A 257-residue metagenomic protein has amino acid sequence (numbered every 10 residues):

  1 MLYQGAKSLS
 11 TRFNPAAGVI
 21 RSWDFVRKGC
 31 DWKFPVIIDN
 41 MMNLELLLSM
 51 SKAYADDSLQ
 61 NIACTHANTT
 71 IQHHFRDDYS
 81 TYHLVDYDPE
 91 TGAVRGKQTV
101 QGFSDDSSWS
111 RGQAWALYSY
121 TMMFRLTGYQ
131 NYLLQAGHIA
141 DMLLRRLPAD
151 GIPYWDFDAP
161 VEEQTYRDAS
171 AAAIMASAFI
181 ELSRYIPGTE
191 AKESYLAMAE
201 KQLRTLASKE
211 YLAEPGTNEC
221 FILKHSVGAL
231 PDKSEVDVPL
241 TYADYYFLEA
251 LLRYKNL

Functional and structural regions predicted by a protein language model:
M1-L257: Glycan-recognition and catalytic cores of secretory/periplasmic carbohydrate-active enzymes
